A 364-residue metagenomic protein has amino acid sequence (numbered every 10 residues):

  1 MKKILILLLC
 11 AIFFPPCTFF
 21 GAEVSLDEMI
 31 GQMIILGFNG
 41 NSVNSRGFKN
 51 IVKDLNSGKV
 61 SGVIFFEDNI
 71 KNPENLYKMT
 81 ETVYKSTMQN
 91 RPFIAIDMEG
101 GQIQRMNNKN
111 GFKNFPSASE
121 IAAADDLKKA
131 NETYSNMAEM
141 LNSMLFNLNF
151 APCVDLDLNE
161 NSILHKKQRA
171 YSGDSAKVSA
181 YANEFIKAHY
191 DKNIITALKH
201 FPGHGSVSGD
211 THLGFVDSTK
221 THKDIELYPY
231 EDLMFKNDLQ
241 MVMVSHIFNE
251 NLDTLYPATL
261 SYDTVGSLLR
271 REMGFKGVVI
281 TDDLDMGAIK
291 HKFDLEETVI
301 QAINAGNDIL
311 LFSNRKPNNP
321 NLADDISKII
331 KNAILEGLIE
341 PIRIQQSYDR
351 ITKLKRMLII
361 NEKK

Functional and structural regions predicted by a protein language model:
I4-F14: Sec-dependent N-terminal signal peptides
F20-N108, L310-L311, K353: N-terminal hydrophobic targeting/anchoring segments and the immediately downstream early-domain regions of hydrolases
S25, V63, N69-Y84, M88 (+2 more regions): Second-shell residues forming the walls of enzyme active-site clefts
I34-G47, A118-N131, H212-I225, D285-F293: Active-site mouth loops of central-metabolism enzymes
S42-N56, K129-M140, K223-D232, D294-Q301: Short, acidic/polar
T87-K113, T133-D157, V178-P202: Glycine-rich, aromatic-flanked loop segments that form ligand/cofactor-binding clefts across common enzyme folds
G111-D125, Y171-S172: A charged helix-plus-loop insertion that forms the helical arch/lid used to bind and gate nucleic-acid substrates
I329, I334-K364: Mid-to-C-terminal alpha-helical segments outside catalytic/metal-binding sites
